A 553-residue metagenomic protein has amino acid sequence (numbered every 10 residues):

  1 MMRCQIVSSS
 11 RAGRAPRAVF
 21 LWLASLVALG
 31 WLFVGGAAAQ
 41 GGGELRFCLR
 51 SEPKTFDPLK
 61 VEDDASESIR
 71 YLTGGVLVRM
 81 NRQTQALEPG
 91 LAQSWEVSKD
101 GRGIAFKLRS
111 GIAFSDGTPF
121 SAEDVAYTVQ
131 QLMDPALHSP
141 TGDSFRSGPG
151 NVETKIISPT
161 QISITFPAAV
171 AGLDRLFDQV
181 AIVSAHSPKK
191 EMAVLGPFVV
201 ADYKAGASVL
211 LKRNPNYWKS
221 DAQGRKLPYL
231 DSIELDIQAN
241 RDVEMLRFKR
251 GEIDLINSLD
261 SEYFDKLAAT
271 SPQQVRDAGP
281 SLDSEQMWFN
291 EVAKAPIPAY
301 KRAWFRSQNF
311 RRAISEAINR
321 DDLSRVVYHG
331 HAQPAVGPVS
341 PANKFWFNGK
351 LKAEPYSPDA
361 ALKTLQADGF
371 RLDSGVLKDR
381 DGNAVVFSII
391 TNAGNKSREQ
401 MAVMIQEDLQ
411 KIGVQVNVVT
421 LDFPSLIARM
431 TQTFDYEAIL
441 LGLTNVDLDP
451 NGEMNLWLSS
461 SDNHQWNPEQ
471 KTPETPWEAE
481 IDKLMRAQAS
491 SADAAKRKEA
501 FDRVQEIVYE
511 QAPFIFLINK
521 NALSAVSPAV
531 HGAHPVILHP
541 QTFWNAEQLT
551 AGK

Functional and structural regions predicted by a protein language model:
M1-R17: N-terminal secretory signal peptides that target proteins for export/translocation
C4, R79, Q83, A105 (+8 more regions): Extracytoplasmic/periplasmic ligand-capture domains
A18-L32: Bacterial N-terminal signal peptides
W22, Q40, K107, T141-S187 (+1 more regions): Surface-exposed binding/hinge segments that line and control ligand-binding clefts or catalytic entry sites
F33-A39: Sec/Tat signal peptide C-region and signal peptidase I cleavage site
A39-L45: Cleaved targeting-peptide boundary
C48-K99, Q130: N-terminal lobe/hinge region of extracytoplasmic solute-binding protein
S51-S68, L91-Q93, T118, T141 (+6 more regions): A structural "hinge/loop" feature
